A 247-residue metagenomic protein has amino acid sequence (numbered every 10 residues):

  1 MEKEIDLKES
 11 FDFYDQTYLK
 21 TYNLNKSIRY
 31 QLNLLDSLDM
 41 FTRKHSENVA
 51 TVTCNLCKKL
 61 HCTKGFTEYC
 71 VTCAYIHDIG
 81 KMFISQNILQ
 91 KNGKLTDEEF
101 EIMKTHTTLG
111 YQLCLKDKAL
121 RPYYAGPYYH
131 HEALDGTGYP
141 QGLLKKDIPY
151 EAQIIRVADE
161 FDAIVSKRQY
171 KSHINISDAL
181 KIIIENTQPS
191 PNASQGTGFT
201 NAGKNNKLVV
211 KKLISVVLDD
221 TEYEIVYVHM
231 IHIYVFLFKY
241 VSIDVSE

Functional and structural regions predicted by a protein language model:
E2-E247: Histidine- and acidic-residue-rich, metal-dependent catalytic cores
